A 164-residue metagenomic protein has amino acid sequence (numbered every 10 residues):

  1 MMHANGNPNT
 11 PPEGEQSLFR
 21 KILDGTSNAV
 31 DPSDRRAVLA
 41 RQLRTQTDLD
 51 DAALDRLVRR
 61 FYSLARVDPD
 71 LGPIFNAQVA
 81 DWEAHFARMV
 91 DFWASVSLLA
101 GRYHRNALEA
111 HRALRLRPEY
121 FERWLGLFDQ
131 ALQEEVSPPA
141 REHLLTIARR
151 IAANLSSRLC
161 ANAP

Functional and structural regions predicted by a protein language model:
M2-P164: Core of compact, soluble alpha-helical bundle domains
